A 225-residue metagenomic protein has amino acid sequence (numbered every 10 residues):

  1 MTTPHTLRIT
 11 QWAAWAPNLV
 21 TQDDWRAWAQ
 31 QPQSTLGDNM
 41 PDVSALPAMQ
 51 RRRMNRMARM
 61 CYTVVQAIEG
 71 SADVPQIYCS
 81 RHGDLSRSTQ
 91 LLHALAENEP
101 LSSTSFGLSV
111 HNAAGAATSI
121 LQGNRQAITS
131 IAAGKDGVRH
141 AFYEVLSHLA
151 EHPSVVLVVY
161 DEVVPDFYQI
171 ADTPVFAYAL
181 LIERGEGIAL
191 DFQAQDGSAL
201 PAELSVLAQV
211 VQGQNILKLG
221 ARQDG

Functional and structural regions predicted by a protein language model:
M1-A132, S147-P153, V159-G225: Conserved "HGTGT" condensation-loop signature of ketosynthase/thiolase-family condensing enzymes that catalyze
G137, A141-E144, V158: Interfacial aromatic "cap" segments that immediately flank transmembrane helices in multipass membrane proteins
